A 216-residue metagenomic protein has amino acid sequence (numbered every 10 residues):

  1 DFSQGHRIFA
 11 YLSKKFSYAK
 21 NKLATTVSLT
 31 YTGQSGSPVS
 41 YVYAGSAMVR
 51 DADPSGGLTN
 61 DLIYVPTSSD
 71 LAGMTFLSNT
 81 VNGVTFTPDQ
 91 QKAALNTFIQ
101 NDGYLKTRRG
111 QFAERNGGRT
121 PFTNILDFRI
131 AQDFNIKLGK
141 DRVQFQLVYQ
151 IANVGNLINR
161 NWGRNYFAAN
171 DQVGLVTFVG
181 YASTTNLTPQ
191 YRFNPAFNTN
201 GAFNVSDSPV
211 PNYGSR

Functional and structural regions predicted by a protein language model:
D1-R216: Short, solvent-exposed micro-motifs at the edges of structured domains
